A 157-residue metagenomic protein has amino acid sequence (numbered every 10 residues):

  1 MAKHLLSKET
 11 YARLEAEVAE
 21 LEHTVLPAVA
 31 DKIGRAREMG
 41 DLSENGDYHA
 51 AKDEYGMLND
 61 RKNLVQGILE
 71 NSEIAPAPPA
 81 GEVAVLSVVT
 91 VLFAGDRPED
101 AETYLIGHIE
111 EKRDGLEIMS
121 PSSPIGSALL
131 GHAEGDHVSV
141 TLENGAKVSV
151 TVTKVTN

Functional and structural regions predicted by a protein language model:
M1-T24, A28-N63: Helix-rich terminal scaffold detector
V18, E22-V25, L69-E73, A133: Conserved NTP-handling cores and scaffolds of large molecular machines
R37-M39, N71-A75: Elongated periplasmic alpha-helical coiled-coil
N59-E73: Amphipathic alpha-helical coiled-coil segments
A75-N157: Non-DNA-binding regulatory cores of transcription-related proteins, predominantly C-terminal effector-binding
